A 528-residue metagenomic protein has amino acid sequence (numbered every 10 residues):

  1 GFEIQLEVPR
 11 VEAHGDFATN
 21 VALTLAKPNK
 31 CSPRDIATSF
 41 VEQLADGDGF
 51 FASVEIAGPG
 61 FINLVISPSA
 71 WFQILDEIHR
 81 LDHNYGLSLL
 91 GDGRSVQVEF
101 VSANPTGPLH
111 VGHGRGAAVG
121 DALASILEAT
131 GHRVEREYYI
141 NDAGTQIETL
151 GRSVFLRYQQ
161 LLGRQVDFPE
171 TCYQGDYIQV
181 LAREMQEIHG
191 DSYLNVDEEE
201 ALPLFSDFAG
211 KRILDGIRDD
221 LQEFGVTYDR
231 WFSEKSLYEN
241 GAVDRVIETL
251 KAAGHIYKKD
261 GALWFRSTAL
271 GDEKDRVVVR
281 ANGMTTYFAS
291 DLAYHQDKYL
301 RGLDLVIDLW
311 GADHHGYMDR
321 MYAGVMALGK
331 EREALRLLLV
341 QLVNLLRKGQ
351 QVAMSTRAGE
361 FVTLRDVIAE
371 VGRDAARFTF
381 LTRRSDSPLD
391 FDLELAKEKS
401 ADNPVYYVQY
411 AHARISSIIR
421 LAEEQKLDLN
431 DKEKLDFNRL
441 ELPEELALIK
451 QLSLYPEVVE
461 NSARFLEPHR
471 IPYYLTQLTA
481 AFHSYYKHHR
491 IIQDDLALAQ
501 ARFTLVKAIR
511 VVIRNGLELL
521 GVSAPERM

Functional and structural regions predicted by a protein language model:
G1-F72, H83-M528: Non-catalytic interaction-recognition regions
Q73-I78: Short, charged, solvent-exposed linker or helix-capping segments at domain edges/interfaces that act as flexible hinges
